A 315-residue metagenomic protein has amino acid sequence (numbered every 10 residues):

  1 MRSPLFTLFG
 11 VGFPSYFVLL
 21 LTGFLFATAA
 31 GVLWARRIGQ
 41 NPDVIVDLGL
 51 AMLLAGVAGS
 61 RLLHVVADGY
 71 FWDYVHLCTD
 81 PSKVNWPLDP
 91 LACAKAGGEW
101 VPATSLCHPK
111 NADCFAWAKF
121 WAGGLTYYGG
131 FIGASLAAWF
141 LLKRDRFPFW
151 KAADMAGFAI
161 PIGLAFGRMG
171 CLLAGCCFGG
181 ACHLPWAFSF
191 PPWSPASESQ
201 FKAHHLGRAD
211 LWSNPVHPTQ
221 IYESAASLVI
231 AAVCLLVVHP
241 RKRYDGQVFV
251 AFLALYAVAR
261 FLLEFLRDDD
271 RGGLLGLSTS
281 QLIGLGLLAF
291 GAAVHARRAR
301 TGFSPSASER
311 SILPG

Functional and structural regions predicted by a protein language model:
M1-G315: A feature for loop-to-transmembrane-helix boundaries and adjacent hydrophobic helices in multi-pass integral membrane
